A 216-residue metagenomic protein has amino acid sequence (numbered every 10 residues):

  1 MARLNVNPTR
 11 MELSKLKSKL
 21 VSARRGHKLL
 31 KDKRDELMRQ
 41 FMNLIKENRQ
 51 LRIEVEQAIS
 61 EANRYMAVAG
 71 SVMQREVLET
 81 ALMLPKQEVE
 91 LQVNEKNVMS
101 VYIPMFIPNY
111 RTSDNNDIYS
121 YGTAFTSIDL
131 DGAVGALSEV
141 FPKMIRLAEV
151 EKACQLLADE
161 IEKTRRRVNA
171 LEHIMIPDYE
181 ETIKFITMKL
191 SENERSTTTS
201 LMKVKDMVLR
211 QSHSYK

Functional and structural regions predicted by a protein language model:
M1-K216: Charge-rich amphipathic alpha-helical interaction elements
